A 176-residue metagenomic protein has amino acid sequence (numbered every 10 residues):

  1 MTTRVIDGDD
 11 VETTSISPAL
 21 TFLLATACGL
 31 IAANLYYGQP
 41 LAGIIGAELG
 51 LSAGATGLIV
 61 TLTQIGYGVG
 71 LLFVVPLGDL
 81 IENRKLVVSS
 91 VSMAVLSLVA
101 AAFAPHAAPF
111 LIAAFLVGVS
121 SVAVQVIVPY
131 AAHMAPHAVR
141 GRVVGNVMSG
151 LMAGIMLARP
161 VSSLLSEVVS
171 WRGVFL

Functional and structural regions predicted by a protein language model:
M1-A27: Cytosolic juxtamembrane N-terminal segment immediately preceding the first transmembrane helix of multi-pass
T26-A53, L71: Extracytoplasmic
C28, V60, Q64, V91 (+3 more regions): Small-residue-rich transmembrane alpha-helices and their cytosolic helix-loop interfaces in multi-pass secondary
Y36, Q64-L72, V122, I155-M156: Residue-level signature of mid-helix packing/kink "hotspots" within the transmembrane helices of 12-pass Major
V69-A107: Conserved MFS/SLC helix-loop-helix module at the cytosolic interface between two early adjacent transmembrane helices
A107-P109, N146-L176: Helix-loop-helix hairpin linking two adjacent transmembrane segments in secondary transporters
A113-S149: Cytoplasmic helix-loop-helix junction between adjacent transmembrane helices in 12-TM secondary transporters
